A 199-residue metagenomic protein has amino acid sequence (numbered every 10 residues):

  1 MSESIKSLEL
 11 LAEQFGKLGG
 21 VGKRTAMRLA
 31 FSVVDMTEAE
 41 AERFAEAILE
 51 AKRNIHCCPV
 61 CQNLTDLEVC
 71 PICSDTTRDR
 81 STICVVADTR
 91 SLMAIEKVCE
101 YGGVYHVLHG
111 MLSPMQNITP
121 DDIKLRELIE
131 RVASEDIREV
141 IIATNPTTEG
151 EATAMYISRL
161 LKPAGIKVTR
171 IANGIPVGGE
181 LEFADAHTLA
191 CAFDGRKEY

Functional and structural regions predicted by a protein language model:
S2-L8, K17, M27-L92: Cys/His-rich Zn2+-binding cysteine-cluster or related metal-binding knuckle/ribbon modules and their
E3, M36, E40, Q116-P120 (+2 more regions): Catalytic cores of large soluble enzymes that bind and process phosphate-bearing ligands
A12, I55, L67, D122-I129: Short, well-ordered alpha-helical scaffold segments within catalytic/effector domains
G16, V34, L49, D66 (+9 more regions): Signal for well-folded cores of large energy- and translation-related assemblies
A26, D75-I141: Extended interfacial segments that mediate partner engagement and assembly in macromolecular machines
C70, I95, A152-A154: Short glycine-/acidic-enriched loop or helix-start segments at secondary-structure transitions that form or flank
I129-I141, N145-Y199: Long C-terminal interaction/binding lobes of large macromolecular proteins
